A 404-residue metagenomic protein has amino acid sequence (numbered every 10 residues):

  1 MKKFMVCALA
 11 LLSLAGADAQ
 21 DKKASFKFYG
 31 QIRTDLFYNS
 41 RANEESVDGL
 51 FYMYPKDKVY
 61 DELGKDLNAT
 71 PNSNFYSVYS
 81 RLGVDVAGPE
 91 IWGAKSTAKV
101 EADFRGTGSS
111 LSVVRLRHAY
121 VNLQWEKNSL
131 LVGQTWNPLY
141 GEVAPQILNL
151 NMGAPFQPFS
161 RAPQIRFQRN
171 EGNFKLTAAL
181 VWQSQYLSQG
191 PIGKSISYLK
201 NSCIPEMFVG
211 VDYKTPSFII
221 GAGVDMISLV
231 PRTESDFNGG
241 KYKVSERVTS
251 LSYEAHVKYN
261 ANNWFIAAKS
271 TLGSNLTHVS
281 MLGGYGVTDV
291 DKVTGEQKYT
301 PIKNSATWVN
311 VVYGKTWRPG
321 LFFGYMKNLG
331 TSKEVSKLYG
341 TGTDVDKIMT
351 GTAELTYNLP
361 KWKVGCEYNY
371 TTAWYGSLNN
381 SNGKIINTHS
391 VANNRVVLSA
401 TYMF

Functional and structural regions predicted by a protein language model:
M1-F4: Positively charged n-region of N-terminal signal peptides that target proteins for export
A10-A17: Hydrophobic h-region of N-terminal signal peptides that target proteins for export in Gram-negative bacteria
D21, S73-Y79, L111-L116, F156-S160 (+6 more regions): Transmembrane beta-barrel outer-membrane domains
D21-D48, V59-Y186, C203-I204, F208-I219 (+1 more regions): Outer membrane beta-barrel
A42-V47, S109-R115, E142-L150, L187-L199 (+6 more regions): Outer-membrane beta-barrel translocator domains and adjoining extracellular loop/strand segments of Gram-negative
K95-G106, L180, A222-S228, L321-M326 (+2 more regions): Transmembrane beta-strand segments that form the barrel wall of outer-membrane beta-barrel proteins
S217-V345: Detector for outer-membrane/organellar transmembrane beta-barrel domains, recognizing the amphipathic beta-strand
L359, T388-F404: Outer-membrane beta-barrel "beta-signal"
